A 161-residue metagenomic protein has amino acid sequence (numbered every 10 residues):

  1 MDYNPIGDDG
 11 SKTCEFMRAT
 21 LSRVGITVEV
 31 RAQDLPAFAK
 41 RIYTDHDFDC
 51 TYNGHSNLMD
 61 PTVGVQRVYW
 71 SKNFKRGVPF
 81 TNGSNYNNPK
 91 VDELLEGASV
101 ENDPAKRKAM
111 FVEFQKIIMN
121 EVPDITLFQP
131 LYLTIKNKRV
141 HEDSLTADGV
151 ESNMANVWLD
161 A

Functional and structural regions predicted by a protein language model:
M1-I6, V28-R31, D49: Short, well-ordered beta-strand elements
P5-A19, P36-A161: Detector for C-terminal structural segments
S22-P36: Short, well-structured beta-strand/strand-turn elements
